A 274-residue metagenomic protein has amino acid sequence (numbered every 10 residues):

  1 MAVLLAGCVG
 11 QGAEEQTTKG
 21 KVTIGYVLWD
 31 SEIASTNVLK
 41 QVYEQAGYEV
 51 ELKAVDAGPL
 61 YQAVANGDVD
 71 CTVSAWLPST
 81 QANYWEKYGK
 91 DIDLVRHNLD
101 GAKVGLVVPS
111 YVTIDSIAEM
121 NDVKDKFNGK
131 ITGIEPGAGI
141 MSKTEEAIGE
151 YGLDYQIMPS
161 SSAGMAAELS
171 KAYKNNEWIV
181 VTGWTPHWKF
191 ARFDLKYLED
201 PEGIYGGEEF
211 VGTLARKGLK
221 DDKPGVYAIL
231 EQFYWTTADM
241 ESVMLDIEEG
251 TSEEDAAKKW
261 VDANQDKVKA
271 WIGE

Functional and structural regions predicted by a protein language model:
C8-T17: Bacterial lipoprotein signal-peptidase II cleavage site
Q16-S31, L39, Y48-K53, N128-T132 (+1 more regions): Short, well-ordered beta-strand elements
V27-D30, E51-A65, I157-E168: Short helix-initiation/N-cap motifs at beta->coil->alpha
T36, D56-K90, A167-E168, W188-D194: Pocket-flanking alpha-helical
V38-G47, D122-M158, D262: Ligand-binding cleft/hinge of the Venus flytrap
V69-V73, P136-G203: Ligand-binding pocket segment of bilobal, Venus flytrap-like solute-binding proteins
G89-G137: A conserved helix-loop-strand patch within extracytoplasmic ligand-binding domains of the periplasmic binding
K103-T113, E209-K223: A bilobed periplasmic-binding-protein/Venus flytrap-type ligand-binding module shared by bacterial periplasmic
